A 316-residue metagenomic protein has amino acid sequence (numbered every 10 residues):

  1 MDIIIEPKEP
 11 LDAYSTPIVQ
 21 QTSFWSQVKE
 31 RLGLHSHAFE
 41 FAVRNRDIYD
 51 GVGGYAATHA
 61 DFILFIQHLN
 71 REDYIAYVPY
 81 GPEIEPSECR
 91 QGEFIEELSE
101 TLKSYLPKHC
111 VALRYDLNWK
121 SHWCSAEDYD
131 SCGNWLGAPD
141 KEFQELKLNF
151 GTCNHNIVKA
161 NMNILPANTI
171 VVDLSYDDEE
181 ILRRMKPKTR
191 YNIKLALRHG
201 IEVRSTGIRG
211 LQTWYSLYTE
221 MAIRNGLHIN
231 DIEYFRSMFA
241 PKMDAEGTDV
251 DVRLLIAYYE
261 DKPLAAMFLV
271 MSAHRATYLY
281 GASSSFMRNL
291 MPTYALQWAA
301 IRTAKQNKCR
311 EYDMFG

Functional and structural regions predicted by a protein language model:
D2-D73, S121-H122, A138-P139, C153-N289: A conserved beta-strand-loop-helix scaffold within acyl/acetyltransferase catalytic domains
E72-M162, R275-G316: Acyl-donor binding region in acyl/amide transferases
